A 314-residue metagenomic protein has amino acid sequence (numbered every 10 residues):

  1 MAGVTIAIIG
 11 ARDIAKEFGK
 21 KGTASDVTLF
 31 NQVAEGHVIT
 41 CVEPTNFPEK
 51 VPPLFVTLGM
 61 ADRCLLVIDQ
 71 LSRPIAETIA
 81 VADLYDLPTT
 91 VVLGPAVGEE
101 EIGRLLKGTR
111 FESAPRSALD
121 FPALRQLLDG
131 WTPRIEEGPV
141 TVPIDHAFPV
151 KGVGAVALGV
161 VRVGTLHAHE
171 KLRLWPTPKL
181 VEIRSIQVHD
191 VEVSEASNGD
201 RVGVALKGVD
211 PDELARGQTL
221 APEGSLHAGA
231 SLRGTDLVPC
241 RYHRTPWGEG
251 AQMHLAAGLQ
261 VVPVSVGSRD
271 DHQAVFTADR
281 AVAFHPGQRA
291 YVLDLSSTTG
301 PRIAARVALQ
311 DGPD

Functional and structural regions predicted by a protein language model:
M1-R63, I68-Q70, A157, V161-A168 (+1 more regions): C-terminal effector/interaction modules appended to NTPase cores
V51-A114: Conserved C-terminal guanine-recognition region of P-loop GTPase G domains, centered on the G4
V67, V81, Y85, L105-T109 (+4 more regions): Conserved, well-folded catalytic cores of nucleic-acid-processing and energy-transducing macromolecular machines
S72-A76, F121, R125, P211: Amphipathic alpha-helical transducer elements in NTP-driven molecular machines
D86-G152: Canonical P-loop GTPase G-domain recognition
